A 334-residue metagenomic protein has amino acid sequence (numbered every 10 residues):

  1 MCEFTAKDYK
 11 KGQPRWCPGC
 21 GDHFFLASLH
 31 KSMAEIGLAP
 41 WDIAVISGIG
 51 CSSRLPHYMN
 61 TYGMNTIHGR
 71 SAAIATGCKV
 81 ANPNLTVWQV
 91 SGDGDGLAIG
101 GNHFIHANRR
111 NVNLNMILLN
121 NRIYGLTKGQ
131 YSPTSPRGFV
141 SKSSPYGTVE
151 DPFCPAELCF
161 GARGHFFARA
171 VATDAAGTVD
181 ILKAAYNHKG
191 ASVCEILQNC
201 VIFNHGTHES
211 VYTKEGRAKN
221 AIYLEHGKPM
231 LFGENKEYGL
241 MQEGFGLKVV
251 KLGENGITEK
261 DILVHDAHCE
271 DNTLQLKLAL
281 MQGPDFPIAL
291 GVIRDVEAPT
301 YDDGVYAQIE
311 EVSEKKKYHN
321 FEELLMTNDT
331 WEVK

Functional and structural regions predicted by a protein language model:
C2, K11-G12, I202-K334: Flexible, low-complexity linker and terminal segments
C2-I67: Active-site diphosphate/adenylate-binding microenvironment
F4, S132-A185: Conserved thiamine diphosphate
I46-G48, V90-S91, N115-N120, E195-L197 (+1 more regions): Short beta-strand segments
I49-C51, N121-I123, D174, L197-I202 (+1 more regions): Glycine-rich beta-alpha junction loops
C51-G125: Thiamine diphosphate
L55-M59, I99-H103, R109, L126-S132 (+3 more regions): Short acidic, glycine/serine/threonine-rich loops at helix termini
F166-Y223: ATP/pyrophosphate-binding catalytic subdomain of soluble kinases
